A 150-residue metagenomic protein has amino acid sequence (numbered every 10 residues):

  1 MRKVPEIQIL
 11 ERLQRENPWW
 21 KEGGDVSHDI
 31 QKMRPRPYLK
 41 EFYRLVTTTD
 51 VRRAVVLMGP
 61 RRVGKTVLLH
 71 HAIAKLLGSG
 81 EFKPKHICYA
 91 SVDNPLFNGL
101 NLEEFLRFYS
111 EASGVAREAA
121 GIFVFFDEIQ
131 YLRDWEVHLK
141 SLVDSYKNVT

Functional and structural regions predicted by a protein language model:
M1-T150: Phosphate-binding site recognition
